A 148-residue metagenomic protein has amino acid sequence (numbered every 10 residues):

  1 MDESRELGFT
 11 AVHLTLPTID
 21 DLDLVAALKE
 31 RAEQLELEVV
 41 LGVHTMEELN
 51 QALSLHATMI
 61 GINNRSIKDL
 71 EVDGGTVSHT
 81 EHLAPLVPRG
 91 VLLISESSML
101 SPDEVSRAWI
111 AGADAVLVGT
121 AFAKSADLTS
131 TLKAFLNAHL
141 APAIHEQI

Functional and structural regions predicted by a protein language model:
M1-G8, H44-H56, G90, S95 (+3 more regions): Catalytic cores of alpha/beta
E3-D23, G61-E71, A111-L132: Glycine-rich phosphate-binding active-site loops on the catalytic face of alpha/beta enzymes
L7, E30-A32, A57-G61, S78-T80 (+1 more regions): Short, hinge-like loop/turn segments at secondary-structure boundaries
R31-V40, L86-E96: Short beta-strand/loop segments at the ligand-binding rim of alpha/beta enzyme cores
V40-V43, G61-N63: Short, conserved beta-strand edge motifs with alternating hydrophobic and charged residues
L53-A84: Glycine/Thr-rich beta-alpha phosphate-binding loop at enzyme active sites
V72-G75, A84, L92-P102, I148: Active-site-adjacent loop and "lid" segments of alpha/beta metabolic enzymes
T80-L86, F122-I148: C-terminal helical cap(s) of enzyme catalytic domains, especially alpha/beta-barrels
